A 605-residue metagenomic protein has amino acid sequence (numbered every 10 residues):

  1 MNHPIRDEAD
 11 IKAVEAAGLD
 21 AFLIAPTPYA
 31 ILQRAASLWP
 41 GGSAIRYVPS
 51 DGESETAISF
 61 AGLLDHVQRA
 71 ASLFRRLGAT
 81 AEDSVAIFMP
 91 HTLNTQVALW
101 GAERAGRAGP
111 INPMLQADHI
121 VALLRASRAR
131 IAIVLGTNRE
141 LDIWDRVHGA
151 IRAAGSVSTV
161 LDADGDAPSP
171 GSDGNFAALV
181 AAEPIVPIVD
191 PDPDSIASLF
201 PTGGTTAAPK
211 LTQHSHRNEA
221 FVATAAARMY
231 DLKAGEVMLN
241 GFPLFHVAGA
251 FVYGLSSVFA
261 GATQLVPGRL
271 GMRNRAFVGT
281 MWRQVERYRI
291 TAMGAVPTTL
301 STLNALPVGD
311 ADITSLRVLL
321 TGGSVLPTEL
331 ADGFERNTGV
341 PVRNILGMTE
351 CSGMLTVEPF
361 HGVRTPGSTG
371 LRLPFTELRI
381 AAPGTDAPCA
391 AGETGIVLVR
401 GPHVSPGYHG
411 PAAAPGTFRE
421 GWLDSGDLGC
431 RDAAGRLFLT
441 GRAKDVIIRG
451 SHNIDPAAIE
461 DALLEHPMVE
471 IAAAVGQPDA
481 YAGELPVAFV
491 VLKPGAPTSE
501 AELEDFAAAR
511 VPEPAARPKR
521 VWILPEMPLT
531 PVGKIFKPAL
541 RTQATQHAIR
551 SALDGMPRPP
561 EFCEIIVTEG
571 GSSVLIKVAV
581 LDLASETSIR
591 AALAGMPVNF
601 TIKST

Functional and structural regions predicted by a protein language model:
A25, G41-S43, L161-D162, P168 (+4 more regions): Conserved pre-ATP/AMP-binding loop-to-beta segment of ANL
I45-A79, D83-T92, Q96-L99, Q116-V121 (+2 more regions): Conserved AMP-binding/adenylate-forming core of the ANL superfamily
A57-A61, A197-F221: Conserved AMP-binding A3 loop
R107-A177, E586, N599-S604: Structural core segment of the AMP-binding/adenylate-forming
L115-A150, V222-L239, R275-I290: Conserved ATP-dependent adenylate/AMP-binding module captured primarily in the ANL superfamily
L115-R125, A132-L135, M293, G401 (+5 more regions): AMP-binding/adenylate-forming catalytic core of the ANL superfamily
A220-V237, F245-T291, L300, L306: Conserved AMP-binding/adenylation subdomain of ANL enzymes
P267, A295, R317-G322, L326-I345 (+3 more regions): Conserved AMP-binding/adenylate-forming
